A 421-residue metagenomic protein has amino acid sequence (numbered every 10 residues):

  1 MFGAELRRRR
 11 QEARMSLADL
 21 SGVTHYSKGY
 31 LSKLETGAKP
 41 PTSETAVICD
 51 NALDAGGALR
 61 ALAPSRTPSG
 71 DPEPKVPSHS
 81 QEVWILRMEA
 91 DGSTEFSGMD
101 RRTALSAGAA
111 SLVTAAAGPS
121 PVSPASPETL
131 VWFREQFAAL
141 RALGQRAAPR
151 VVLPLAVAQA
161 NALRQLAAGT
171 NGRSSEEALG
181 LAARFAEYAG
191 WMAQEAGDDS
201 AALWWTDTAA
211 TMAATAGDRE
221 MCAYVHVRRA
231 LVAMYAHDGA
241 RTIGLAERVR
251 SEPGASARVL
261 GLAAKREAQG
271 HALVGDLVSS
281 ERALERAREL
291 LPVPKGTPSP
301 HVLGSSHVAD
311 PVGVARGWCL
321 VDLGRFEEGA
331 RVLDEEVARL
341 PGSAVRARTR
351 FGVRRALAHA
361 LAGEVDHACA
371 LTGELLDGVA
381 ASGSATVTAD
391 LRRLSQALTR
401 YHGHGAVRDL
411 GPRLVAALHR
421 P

Functional and structural regions predicted by a protein language model:
M1-R8, D19-H25, G29, K33-S120 (+1 more regions): Short amphipathic recognition helices of helix-turn-helix/homeodomain-type DNA-binding modules
Q11: Short helix-to-coil "ATP-lid" hinge immediately C-terminal to the conserved N-box Asn in the Bergerat
R14, T42, A61, T67-G70 (+8 more regions): Residues in flexible loops and secondary-structure boundaries
M15, Y26, A55, D198 (+1 more regions): Short glycine/serine/threonine/alanine-rich loop segments
L17-A18, D91, N171, V337: Intrinsically disordered, low-complexity segments enriched in polar/charged residues with Gly/Pro, especially when
S123-P421: Conserved binding/catalytic microenvironments
